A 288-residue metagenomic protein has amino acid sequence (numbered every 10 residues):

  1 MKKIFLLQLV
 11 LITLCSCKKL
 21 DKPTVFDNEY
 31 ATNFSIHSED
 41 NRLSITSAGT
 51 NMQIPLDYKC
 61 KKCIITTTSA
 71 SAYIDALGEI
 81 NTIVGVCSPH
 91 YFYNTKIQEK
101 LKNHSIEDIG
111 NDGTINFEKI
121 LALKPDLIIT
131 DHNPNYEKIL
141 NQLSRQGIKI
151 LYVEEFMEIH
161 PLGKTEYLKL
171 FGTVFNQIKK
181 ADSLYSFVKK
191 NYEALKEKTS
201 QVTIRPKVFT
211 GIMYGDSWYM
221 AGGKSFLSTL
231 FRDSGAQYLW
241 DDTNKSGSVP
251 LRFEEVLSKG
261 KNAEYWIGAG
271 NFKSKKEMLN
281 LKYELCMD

Functional and structural regions predicted by a protein language model:
M1-K22: Bacterial Sec-dependent N-terminal signal peptides
C17-A72, K179-F209: Bacterial Sec-exported substrate-binding components of ABC uptake systems
L43-S47, L56, K61-L121, L127-H132: A short, structured surface patch at a secondary-structure boundary
K61, S71-D75, E118-A122, N141 (+8 more regions): Solvent-exposed, polar/charged alpha-helical surfaces in well-ordered, non-transmembrane soluble domains, broadly
K62, L127, Y136-S217, D241-D242 (+1 more regions): Extracytoplasmic substrate-binding proteins
E79, T95-K102, S144, F226-D241: Ligand-binding cleft/hinge of the Venus flytrap
N81-I83, Q142-E154, K275-D288: A short, gly/pro- and small-residue-rich
E197-L281: Flexible, glycine-rich surface segments
